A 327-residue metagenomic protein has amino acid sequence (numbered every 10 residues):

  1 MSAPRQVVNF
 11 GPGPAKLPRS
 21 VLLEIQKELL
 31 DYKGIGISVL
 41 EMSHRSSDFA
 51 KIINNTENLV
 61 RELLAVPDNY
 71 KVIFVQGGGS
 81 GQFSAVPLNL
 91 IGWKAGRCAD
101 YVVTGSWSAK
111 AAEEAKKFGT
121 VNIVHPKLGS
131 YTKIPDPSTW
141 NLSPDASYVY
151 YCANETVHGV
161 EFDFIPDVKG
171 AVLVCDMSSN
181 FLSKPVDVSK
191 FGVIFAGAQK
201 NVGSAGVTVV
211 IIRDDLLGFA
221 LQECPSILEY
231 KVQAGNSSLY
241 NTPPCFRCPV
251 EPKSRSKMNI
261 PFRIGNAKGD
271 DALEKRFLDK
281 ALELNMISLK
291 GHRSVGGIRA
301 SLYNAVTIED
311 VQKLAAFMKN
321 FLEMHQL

Functional and structural regions predicted by a protein language model:
M1-S43: N-terminal "arm"/small-domain region of PLP-dependent enzymes with the aminotransferase-like
G34-Q82, N89, E114: Conserved N-terminal alpha-helix of the aminotransferase class I/II PLP-enzyme fold
G92-W107: Conserved PLP-anchoring active-site segment centered on the Schiff-base-forming lysine
A115, P126-F181: Active-site phosphate-binding strand-loop segment of PLP-dependent enzymes
V174, V188-Q199: Conserved active-site segment immediately N-terminal to the catalytic lysine that forms the internal aldimine
A198-K253, M324-H325: Active-site C-terminal subdomain of aminotransferase-like
V250, S254-K319, H325: Conserved C-terminal alpha-helix-loop-beta "cap" of PLP-dependent enzymes that closes/shapes the active-site mouth
